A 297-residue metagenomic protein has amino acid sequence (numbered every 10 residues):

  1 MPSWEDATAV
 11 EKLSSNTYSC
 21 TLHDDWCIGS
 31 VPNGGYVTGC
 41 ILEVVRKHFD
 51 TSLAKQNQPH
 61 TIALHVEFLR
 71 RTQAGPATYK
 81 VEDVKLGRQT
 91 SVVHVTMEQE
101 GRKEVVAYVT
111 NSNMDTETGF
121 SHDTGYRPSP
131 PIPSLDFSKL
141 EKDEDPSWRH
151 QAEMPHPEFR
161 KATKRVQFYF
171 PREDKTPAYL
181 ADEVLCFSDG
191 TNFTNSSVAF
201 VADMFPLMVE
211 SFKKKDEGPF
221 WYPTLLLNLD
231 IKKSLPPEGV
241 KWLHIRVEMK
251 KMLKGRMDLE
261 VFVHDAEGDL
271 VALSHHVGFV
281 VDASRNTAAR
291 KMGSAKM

Functional and structural regions predicted by a protein language model:
M1-M297: Terminal targeting signals and extreme-terminal segments of soluble enzymes
